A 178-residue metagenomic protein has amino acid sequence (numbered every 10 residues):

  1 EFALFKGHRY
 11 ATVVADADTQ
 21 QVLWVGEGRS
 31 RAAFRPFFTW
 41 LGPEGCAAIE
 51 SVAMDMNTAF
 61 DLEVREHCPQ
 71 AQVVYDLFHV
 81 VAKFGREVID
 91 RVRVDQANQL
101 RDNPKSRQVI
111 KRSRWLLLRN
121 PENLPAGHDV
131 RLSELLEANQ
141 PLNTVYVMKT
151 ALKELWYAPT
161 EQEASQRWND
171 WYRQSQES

Functional and structural regions predicted by a protein language model:
F5-H8, D16-Q20, E27, R35-P36 (+3 more regions): Acidic/histidine-rich catalytic cores and adjacent linkers of DNA breakage/strand-transfer/modification proteins
Y10-V13, G85-Q96: Short, surface-exposed amphipathic charged segments that create phosphate/polyanion-binding patches used for binding
Q70-R86: Inter-helix linker motif
